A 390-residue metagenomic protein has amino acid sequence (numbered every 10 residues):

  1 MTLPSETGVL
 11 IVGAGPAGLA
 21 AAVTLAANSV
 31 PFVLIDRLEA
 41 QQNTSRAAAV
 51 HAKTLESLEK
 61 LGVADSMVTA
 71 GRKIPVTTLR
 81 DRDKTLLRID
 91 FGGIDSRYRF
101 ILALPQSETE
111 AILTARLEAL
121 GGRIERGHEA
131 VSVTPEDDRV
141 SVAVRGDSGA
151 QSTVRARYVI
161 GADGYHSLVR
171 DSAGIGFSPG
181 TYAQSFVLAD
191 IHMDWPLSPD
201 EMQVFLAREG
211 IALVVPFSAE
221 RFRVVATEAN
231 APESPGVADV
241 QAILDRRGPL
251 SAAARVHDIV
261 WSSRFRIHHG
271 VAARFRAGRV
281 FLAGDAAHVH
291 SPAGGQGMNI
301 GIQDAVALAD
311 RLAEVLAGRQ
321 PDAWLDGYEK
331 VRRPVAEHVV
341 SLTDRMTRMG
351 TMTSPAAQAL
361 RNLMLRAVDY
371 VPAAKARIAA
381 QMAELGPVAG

Functional and structural regions predicted by a protein language model:
T2-L3, A229, R311-G390: C-terminal helical "tail/cap" subdomain of flavin- and related membrane-associated enzymes
L3-A17: Beta1/beta-strand and adjacent pyrophosphate-binding region of the FAD-binding site in flavoprotein oxidoreductases
S5-T7, S148-Y158: Core beta-strand elements of the Rossmann-like FAD/NAD(P) dinucleotide-binding domain in flavoenzyme oxidoreductases
A26-R46: Glycine-rich FAD pyrophosphate-binding loop
N43-R46, H51-E118, P216: Active-site-adjacent segment of FAD-dependent monooxygenases/related oxidoreductases
A70, S234-I300, Q320-D322: FAD/FMN-dependent oxidoreductases across multiple families
A115, Y158, A162-I267: Conserved FAD-binding catalytic core of PHBH/FMO-like flavoproteins
R126-V140: A conserved short coil-to-beta-strand element within the FAD-binding core of flavoproteins
